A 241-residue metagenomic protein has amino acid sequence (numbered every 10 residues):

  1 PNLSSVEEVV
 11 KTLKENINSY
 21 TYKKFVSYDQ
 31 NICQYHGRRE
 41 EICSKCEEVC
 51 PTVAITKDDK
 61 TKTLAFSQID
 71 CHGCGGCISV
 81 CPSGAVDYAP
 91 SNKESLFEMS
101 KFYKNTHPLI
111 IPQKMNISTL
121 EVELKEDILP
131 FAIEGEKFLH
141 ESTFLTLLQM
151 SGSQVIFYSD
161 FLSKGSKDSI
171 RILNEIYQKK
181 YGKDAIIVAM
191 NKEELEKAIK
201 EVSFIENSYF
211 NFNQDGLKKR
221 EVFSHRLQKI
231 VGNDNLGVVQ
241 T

Functional and structural regions predicted by a protein language model:
P1-V49, V53, H107-L120, Q178 (+1 more regions): Ferredoxin-type iron-sulfur electron-transfer modules and their immediate structural context
E8-K14, N31, Y35, D70-S159 (+2 more regions): Flanking helices and flexible, charged tails adjoining ferredoxin-like Fe-S electron-transfer domains in multi-subunit
T21-Y22, P51, K60, K104-N105 (+1 more regions): Short, well-ordered loop/turn elements at secondary-structure boundaries
E41-S67, H72, G76-K93, T241: Iron-sulfur cluster-binding cysteine motifs and their immediate structural context in ferredoxin-like electron-transfer
K60, S159-F161, N191: Short, ordered loop/turn segments at secondary-structure junctions
T61, N92, E136, K192-E193: Short, solvent-exposed coil/turn elements at secondary-structure transition points
